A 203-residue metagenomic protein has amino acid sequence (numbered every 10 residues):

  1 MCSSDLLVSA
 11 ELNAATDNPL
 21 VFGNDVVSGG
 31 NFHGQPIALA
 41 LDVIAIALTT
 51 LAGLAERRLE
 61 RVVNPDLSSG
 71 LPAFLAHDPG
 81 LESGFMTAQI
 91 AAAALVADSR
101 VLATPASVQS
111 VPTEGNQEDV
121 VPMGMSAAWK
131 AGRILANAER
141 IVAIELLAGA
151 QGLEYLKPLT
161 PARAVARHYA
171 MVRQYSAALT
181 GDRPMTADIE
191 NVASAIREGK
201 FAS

Functional and structural regions predicted by a protein language model:
M1-S203: C-terminal auxiliary extensions adjacent to catalytic cores
